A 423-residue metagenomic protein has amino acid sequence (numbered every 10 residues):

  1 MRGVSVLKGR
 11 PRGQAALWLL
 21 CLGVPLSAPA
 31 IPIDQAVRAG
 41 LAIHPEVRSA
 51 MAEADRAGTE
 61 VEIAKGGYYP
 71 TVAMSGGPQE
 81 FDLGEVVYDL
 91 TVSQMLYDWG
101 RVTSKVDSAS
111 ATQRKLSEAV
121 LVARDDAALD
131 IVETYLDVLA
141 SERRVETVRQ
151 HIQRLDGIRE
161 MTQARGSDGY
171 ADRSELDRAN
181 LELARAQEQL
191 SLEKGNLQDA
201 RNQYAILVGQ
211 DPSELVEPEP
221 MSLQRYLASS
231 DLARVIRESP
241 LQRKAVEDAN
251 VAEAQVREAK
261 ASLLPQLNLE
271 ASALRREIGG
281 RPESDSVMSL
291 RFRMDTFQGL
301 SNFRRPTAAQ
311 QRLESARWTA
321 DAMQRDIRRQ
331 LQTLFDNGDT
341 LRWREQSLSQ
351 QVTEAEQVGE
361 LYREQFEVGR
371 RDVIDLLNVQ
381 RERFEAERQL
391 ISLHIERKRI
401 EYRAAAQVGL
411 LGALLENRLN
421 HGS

Functional and structural regions predicted by a protein language model:
M1-P11: N-terminal secretory signal peptides that target proteins for export/translocation
S5, I31, D126-P240, D248 (+4 more regions): Periplasmic alpha-helical coiled-coil/stalk elements that build and connect Gram-negative outer-membrane
A15-P25: Bacterial N-terminal signal peptides
A28-G77, L96, S104, Y170-R173 (+6 more regions): Bacterial Sec-pathway N-terminal export signals of envelope proteins
P32, T71-A123, R243-Q255, K260-M323 (+1 more regions): Small/polar-residue-enriched beta-strand and adjacent coil segments characteristic of outer-membrane beta-barrel
S49-A64, A123-I152, G157-E160, A164 (+4 more regions): Amphipathic alpha-helical coiled-coil segments
Q79, L83-E85, E188-S191, G195 (+5 more regions): Outer-membrane beta-barrel domain signature
